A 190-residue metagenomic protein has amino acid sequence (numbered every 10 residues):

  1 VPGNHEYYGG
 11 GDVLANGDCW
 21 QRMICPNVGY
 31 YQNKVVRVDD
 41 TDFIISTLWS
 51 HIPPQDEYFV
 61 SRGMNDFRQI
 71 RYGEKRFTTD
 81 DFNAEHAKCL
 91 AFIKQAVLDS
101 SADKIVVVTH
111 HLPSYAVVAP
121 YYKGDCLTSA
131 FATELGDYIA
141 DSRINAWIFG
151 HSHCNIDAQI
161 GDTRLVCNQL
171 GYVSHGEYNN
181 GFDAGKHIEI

Functional and structural regions predicted by a protein language model:
P2, K34, T47, Q169: Residues at the C-termini of beta-strands that transition into short coil/loop
P2-C25, V118-P120, I156-G161, G176-Y178: Metal-dependent catalytic neighborhoods of phosphoester/phosphodiester hydrolases
G3-N4, H110, H151: Active-site glycine-centered loops adjacent to acidic/histidine catalytic or metal-binding residues that shape
M23-V28, F92-K104, D137-W147: A structural motif corresponding to the C-terminal end of an alpha-helix and its immediate exit/capping segment
V28-R37: Short acidic low-complexity segments
V36-V38, A119, C126-N145, H153-I190: Binuclear metal-dependent phosphoesterase catalytic core
I44-V106, H111-Y122: Active-site-proximal loop/helix segment associated with metal-binding centers of metalloenzymes
